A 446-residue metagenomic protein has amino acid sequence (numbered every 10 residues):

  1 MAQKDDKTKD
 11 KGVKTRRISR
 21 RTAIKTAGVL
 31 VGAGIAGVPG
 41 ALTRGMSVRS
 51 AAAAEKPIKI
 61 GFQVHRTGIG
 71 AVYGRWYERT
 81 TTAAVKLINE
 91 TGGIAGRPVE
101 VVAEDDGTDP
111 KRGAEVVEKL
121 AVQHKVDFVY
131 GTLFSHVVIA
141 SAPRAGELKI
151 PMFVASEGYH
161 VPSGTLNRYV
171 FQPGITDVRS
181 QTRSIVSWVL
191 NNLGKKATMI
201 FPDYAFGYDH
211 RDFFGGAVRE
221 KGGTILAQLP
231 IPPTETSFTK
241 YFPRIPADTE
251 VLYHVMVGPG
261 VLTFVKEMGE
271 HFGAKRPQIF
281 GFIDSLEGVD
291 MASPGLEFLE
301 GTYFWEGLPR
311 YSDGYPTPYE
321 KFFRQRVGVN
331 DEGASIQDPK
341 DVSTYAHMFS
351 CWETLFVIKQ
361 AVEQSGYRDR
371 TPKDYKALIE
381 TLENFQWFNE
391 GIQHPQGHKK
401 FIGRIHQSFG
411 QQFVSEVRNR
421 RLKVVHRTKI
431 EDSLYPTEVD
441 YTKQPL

Functional and structural regions predicted by a protein language model:
A2-K7, K14-L30, V38-L446: Extracytosolic ligand-binding ectodomains
